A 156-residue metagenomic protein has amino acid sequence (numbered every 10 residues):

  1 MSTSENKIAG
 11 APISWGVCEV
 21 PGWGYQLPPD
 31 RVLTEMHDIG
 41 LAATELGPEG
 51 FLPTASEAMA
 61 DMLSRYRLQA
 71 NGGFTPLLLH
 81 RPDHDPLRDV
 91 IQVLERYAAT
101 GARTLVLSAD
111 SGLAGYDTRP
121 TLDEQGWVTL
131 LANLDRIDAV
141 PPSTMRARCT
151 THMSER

Functional and structural regions predicted by a protein language model:
M1-T104, E124-R146: N-terminal pre-domain/capping segments
G24, E155-R156: Short, motif-level signal for alpha-helix interfacial/capping segments enriched in acidic residues and aromatics/proline
G50-F51, L77, S111-G112, S154-E155: Conserved beta-strand edge residues that scaffold enzyme active sites
A99-E124, C149-S154: Active-site groove signature of glycoside hydrolases
